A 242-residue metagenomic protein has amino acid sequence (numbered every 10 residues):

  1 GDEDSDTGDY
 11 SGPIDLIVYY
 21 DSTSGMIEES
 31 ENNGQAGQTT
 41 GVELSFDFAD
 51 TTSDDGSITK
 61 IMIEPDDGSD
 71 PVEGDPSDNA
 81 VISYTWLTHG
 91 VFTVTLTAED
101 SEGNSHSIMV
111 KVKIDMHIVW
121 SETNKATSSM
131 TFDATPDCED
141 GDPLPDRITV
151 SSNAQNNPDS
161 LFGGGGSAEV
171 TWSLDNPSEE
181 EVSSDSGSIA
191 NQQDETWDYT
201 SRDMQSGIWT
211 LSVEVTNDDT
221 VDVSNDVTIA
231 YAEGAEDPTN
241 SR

Functional and structural regions predicted by a protein language model:
G1-G165, L174, Y199-R242: Extracellular/lumenal mature domains of secreted and surface-exposed proteins
F162-D194, T228-A230: Surface-exposed beta-strand/loop patches in noncatalytic accessory domains and peripheral targeting/linker segments
